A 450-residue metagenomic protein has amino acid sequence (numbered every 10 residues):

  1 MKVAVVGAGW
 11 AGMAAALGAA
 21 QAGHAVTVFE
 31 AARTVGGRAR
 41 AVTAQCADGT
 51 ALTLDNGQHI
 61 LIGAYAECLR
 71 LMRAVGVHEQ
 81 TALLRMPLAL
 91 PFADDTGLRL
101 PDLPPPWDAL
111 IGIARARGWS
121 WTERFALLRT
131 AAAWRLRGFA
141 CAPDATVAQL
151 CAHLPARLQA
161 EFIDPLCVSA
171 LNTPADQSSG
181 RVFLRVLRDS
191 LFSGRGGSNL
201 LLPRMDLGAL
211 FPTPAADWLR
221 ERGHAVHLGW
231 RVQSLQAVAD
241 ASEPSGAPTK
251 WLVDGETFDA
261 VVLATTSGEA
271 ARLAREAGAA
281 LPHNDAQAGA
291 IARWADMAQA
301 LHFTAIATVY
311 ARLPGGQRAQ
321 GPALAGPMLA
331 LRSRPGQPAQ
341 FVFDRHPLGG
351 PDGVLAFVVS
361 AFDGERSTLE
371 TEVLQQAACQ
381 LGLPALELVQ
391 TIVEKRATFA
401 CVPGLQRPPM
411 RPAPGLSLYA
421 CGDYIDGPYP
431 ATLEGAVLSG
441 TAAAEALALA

Functional and structural regions predicted by a protein language model:
K2-V28: N-terminal Rossmann-like FAD-binding beta1-loop-alpha1 element of flavoenzymes
A11, T34, G268: Conserved Rossmann-like nucleotide-cofactor binding loop
A20-Q45: Glycine-rich FAD pyrophosphate-binding loop
A22, R231-T368, Q376-Q380: Mid-domain catalytic core of redox enzymes that form a hydrophobic substrate pocket/lid adjacent to a catalytic redox
G37-A64, A131-R135: Glycine-rich active-site loop/strand segments that organize a redox cofactor
T43, L103-P104, Q340-A450: Conserved flavin/dinucleotide-binding core of flavoenzymes
Y65-R185, F192: Mobile amphipathic helical/loop "lid" adjacent to a hydrophobic cofactor/ligand pocket
V186-W251, A260: Helical element adjacent to the flavin cofactor pocket in flavoenzyme catalytic cores
